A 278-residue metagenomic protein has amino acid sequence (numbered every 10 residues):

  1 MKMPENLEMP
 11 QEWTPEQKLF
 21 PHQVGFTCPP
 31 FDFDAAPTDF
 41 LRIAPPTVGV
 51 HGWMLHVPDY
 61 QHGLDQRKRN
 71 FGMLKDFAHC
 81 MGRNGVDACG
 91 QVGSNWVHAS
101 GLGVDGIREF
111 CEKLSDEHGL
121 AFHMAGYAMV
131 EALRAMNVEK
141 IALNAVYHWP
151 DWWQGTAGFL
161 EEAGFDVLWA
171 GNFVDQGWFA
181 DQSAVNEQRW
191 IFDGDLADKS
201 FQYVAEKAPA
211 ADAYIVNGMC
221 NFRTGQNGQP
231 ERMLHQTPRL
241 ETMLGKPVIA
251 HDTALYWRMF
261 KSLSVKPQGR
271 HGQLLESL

Functional and structural regions predicted by a protein language model:
K2-D76, A157-F192: N-terminal glycine-rich anion-binding loop in soluble enzyme alpha/beta folds
T27, V86-G93, A142-N144, A211-C220: Periplasmic-binding protein-like
M73-C80, D193-A208, D212, T224-P238: A short, acidic, amphipathic alpha-helical segment used as a generic capping/interface helix at domain edges
A78-A125: Glycine/small-residue-rich loop that forms an oxyanion/phosphate-binding "nest" at active or ligand-binding sites
G82-V86, V130-K140, E206-A210: Glycine-rich phosphate/diphosphate-binding loops that line cofactor/substrate pockets in enzymes
A99-L114, T224-E241: Short Gly/Thr/Asp-enriched flexible loops that form oxyanion-binding sites at enzyme active sites
K113-L114, H118-Q182: Conserved beta-alpha
H235, M243-L278: C-terminal functional extensions of proteins
